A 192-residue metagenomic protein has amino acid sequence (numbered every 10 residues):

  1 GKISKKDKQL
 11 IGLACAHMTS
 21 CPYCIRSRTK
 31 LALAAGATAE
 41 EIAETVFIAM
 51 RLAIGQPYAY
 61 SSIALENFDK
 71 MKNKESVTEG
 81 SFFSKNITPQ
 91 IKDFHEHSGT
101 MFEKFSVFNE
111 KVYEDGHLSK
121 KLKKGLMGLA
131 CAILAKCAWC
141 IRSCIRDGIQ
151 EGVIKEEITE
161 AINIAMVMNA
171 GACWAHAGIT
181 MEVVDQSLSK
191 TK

Functional and structural regions predicted by a protein language model:
G1-K192: Hydrophobic alpha-helical segments
